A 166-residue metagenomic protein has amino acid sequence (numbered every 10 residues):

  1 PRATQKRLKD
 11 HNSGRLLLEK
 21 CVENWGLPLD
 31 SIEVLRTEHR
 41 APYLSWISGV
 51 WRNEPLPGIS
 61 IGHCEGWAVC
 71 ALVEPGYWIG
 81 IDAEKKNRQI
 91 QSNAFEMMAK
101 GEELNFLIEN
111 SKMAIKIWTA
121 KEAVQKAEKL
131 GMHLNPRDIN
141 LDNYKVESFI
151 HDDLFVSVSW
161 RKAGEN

Functional and structural regions predicted by a protein language model:
P1-N166: Core catalytic alpha/beta fold that binds nucleotide/phospho-ligands
